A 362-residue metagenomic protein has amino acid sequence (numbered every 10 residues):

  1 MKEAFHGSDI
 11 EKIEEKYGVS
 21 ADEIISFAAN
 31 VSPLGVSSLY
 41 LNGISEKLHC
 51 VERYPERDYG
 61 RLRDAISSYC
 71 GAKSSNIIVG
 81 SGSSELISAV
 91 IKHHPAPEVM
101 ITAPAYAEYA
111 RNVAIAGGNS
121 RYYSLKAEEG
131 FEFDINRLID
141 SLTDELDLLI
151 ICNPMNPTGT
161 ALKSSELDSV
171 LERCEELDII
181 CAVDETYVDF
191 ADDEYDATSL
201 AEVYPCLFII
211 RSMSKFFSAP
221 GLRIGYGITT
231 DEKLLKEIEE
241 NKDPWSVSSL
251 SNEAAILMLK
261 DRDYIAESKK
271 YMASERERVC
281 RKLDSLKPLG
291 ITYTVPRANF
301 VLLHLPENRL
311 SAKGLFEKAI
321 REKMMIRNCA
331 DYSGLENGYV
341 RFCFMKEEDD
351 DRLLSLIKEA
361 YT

Functional and structural regions predicted by a protein language model:
M1-R53, I179: N-terminal "arm"/small-domain region of PLP-dependent enzymes with the aminotransferase-like
V36-S37, D58, C206-S285, I291-T294: PLP-dependent aminotransferase class I/II
S38, R309-K318, E348-L353: Short, conserved charged micro-motifs
P55, S67-A89: Short loop-beta-helix segment that forms the pyridoxal 5′-phosphate
K92-I151: PLP-dependent aminotransferase-like
A127-D189: Active-site phosphate-binding strand-loop segment of PLP-dependent enzymes
S165, R321-M324, S333-T362: PLP-dependent enzyme catalytic core of the Aspartate aminotransferase-like
M272-A273, L286-E322: Conserved PLP-binding catalytic core of the aspartate aminotransferase-like
